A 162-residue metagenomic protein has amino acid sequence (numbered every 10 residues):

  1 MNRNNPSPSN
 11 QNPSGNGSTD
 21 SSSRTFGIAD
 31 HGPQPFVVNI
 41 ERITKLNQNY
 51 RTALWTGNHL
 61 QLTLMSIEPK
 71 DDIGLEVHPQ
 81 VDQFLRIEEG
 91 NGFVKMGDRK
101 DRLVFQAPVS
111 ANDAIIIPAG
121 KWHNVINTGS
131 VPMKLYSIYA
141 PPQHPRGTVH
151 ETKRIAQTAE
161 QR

Functional and structural regions predicted by a protein language model:
M1-Q61, G74, A107, E151-R162: A short, N-terminal "cap"/entry segment at the start of jelly-roll beta-barrel domains of the cupin/DSBH fold
L64, F84, F105-Q106: Short, surface-exposed secondary-structure edge patches
L64, V94-M96, L135: Short hydrophobic/aromatic-rich beta-strand segments that constitute the beta-sheet cores of beta-sandwich/beta-barrel
I73-L75, V94-M96, I117, H123-G129: Short beta-strand His + acidic residue motifs that chelate non-heme Fe in jelly-roll/DSBH and cupin folds
Q80-G97: Glycine- and acidic-residue-biased ligand/ion/polar-headgroup-sensing regions
F84, S130-R146: A short hydrophobic beta-strand segment most commonly corresponding to one strand of the jelly-roll/cupin
R99-P118: Short acidic-glycine-tyrosine-enriched beta hairpin
